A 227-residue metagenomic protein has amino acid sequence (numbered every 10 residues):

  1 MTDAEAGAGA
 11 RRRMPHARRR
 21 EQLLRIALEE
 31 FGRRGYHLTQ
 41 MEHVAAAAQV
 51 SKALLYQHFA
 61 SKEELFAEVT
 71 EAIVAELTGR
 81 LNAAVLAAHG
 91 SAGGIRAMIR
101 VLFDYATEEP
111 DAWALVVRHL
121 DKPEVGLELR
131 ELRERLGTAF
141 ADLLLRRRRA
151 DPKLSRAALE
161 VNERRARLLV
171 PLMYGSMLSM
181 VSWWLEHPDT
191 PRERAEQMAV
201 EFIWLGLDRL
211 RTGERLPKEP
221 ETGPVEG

Functional and structural regions predicted by a protein language model:
M1-R18, D151-V161, R211-G227: N-terminal intrinsically disordered/low-complexity leader segments
M1-R34, L38-V50, E63-A67, A72: Basic, helix-initiating cap at the start of DNA-binding domains
Q49-F59: Short hydrophobic/aromatic patch on the recognition helix
E68, N82-D111, A150-E163, E196: Hydrophobic alpha-helical connector segments
T78, E124-S155, R167-G175, R194-Q197 (+1 more regions): Amphipathic alpha-helical packing segments from all-alpha helical-bundle domains
G93-V117, L132-D142, V170-Y174: Helical hydrophobic small-molecule/effector-binding pocket
A106-L127, A141, S179-E186: Amphipathic alpha-helical segments used for helix-helix packing
A114-V117, V125, K153, E193 (+1 more regions): Short, hydrophobic secondary-structure boundary micro-motifs
